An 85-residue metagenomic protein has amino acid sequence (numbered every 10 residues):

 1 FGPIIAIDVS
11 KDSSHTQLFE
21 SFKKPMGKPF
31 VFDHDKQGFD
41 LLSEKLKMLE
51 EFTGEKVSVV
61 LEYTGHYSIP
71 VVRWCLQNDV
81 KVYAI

Functional and structural regions predicted by a protein language model:
F1-I85: Phosphate- and other anionic-substrate recognition elements at nucleic-acid/protein interfaces
